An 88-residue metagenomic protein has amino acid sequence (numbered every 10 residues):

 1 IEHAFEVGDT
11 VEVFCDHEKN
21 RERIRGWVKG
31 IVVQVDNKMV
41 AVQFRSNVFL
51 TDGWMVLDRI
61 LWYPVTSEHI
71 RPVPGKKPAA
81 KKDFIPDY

Functional and structural regions predicted by a protein language model:
I1-T10, H17-E18, D83-Y88: Mixed-charge, Lys/Arg-rich low-complexity intrinsically disordered regions
V7-I60: Basic/aromatic-rich interaction segments and small domains that mediate binding to polyanionic partners
S46-Y88: Intrinsically disordered, low-complexity, charged/polar segments
